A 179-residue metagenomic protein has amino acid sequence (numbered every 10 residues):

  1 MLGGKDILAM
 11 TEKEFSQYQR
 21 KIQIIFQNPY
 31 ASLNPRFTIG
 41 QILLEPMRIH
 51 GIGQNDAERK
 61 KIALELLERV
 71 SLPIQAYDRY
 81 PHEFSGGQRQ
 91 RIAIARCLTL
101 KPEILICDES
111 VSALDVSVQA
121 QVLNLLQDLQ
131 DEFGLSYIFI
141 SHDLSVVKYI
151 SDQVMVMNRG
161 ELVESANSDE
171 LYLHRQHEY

Functional and structural regions predicted by a protein language model:
D6, A57-Q75: Conserved ABC ATPase "signature" region
D6-Q23, I49, E170-R175: ABC ATPase NBD coupling module
Y80-F84, Q88: Conserved ABC ATPase signature
I94, V122: Hydrophobic anchor residue at the start of the ABC signature
T99-E103: A short, proline-enriched helix->beta-strand linker immediately N-terminal to the Walker B motif in ABC-type P-loop
V147-Y149: A short, surface-exposed alpha-helical micro-motif characterized by mixed small hydrophobic and charged/polar residues
